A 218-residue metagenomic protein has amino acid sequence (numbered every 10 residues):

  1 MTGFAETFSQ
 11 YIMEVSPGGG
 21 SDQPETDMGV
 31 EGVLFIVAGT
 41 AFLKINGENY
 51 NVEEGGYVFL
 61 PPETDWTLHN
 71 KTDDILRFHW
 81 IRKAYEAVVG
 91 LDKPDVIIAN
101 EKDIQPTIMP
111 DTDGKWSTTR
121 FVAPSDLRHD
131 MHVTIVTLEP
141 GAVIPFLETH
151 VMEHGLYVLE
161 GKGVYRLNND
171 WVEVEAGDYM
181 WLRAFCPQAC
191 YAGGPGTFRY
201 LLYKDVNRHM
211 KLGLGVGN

Functional and structural regions predicted by a protein language model:
M1-P24, E31, M109-F146: A short glycine-rich, His/Asp/Glu-containing loop-to-beta-strand
I12-S16, T26-L43, I135-E139, T149-V164: Short, conserved beta-strand element in jelly-roll/cupin
S21-M28, H69-K71, I144-H150, Y191-G193: Short histidine-centered beta-strand/loop micro-motifs that create catalytic or ligand/metal-coordination sites
T40, D65, I75, G155 (+4 more regions): Structural motif
G47-P62, N169-A184: Short acidic-glycine-tyrosine-enriched beta hairpin
Y50, G163, Y200-L202: Activation on folded, globular domain regions of eukaryotic proteins
K71-W116, Y191-N218: Double-stranded beta-helix
